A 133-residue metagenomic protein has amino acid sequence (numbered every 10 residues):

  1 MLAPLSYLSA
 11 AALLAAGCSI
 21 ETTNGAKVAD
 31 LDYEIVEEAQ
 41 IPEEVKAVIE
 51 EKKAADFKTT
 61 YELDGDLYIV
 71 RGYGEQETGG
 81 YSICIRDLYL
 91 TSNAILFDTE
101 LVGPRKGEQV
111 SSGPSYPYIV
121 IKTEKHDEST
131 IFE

Functional and structural regions predicted by a protein language model:
M1-A16: Sec-dependent bacterial lipoprotein signal peptides
L5, G17-E133: Exposed, flexible binding/inhibitory loops of compact, secreted disulfide-stabilized domains
